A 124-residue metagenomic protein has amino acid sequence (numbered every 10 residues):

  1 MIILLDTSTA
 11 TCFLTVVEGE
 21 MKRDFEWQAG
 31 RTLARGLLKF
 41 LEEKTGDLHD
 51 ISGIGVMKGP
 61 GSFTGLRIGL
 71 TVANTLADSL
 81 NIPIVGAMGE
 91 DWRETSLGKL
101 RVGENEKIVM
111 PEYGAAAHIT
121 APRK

Functional and structural regions predicted by a protein language model:
M1-E42, G46-H49, T64, S79-K124: Oxyanion-binding and handling regions
G53-K58, T64-I84: DPxDG-like acidic metal-binding loop motif
